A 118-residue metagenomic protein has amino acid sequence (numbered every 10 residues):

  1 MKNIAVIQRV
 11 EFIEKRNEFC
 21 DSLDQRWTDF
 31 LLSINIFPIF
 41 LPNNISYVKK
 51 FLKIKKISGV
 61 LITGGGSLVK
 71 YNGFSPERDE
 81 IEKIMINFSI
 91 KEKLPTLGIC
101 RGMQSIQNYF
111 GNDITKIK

Functional and structural regions predicted by a protein language model:
M1-R101, Q107-T115: N-terminal beta1-alpha1 cap of cysteine-dependent amidohydrolase-like domains
K118: Anionic-ligand binding region
